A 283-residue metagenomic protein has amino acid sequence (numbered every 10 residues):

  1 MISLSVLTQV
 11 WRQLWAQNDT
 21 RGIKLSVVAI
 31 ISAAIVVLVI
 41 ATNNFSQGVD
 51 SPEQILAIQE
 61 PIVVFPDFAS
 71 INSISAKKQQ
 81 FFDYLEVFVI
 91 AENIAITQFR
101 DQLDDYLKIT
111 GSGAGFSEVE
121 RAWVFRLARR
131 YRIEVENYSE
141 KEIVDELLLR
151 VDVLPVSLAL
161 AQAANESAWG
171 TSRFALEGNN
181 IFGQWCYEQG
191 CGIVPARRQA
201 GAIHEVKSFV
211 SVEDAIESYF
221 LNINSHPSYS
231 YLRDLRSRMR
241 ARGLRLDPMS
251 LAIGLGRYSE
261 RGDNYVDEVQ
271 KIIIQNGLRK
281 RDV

Functional and structural regions predicted by a protein language model:
I2-A161, N165-V283: Catalytic cores of secreted/periplasmic lytic hydrolases that degrade extracellular macromolecules
